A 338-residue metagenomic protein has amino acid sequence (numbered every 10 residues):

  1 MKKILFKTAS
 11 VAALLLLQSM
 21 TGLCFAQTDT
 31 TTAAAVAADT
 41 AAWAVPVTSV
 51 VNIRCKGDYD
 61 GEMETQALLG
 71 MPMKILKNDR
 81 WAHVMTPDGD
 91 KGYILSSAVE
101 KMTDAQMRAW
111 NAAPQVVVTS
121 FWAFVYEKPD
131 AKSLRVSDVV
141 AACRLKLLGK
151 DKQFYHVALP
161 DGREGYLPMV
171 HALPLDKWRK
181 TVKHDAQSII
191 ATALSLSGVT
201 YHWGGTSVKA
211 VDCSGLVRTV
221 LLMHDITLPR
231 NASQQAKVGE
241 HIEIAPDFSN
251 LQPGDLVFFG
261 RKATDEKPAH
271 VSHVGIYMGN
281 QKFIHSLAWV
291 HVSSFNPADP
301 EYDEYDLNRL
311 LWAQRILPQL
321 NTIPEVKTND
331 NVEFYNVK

Functional and structural regions predicted by a protein language model:
M1-T30, A37: Bacterial Sec-dependent N-terminal signal peptides
Q27-A41, T86-S120, D130, L134-R135 (+5 more regions): Boundary regions of SH3-family modules and the immediately adjacent low-complexity/disordered segments in eukaryotic
V36-D39, P46-P72, V118-L147, Y201: Beta-loop motif signature
A131-S133, H270-K338: Aromatic- and glycine-rich peptidoglycan recognition patches
A193, G205-H224: Active-site nucleophilic cysteine motif
L228-V292, A298, N329: ...with weaker cross-activation on analogous glycine-rich loops/strands in unrelated enzymes
